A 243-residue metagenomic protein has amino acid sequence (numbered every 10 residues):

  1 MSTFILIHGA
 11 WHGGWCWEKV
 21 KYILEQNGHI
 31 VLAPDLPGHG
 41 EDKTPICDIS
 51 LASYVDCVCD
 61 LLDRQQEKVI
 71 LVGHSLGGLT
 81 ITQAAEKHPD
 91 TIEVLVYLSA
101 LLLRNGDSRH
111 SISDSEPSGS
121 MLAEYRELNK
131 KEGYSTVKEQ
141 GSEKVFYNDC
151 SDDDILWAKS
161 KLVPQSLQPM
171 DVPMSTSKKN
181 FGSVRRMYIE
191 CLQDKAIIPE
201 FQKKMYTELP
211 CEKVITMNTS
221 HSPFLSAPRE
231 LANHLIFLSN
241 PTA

Functional and structural regions predicted by a protein language model:
S2-E41, E67-V69: Conserved HGGG/HGGXW glycine-rich cap/lid loop of the alpha/beta-hydrolase fold
I30, L36-V72, E86-K87, H110-S115: Active-site loop/oxyanion-hole signature of alpha/beta-hydrolase fold enzymes
L36-G38, A100, T219: Active-site loop/turn elements of alpha/beta-hydrolase fold enzymes, especially the short glycine-/histidine-rich
G73-G77, I81: Gly/Ala-rich beta-loop-alpha elbow adjacent to hydrolase catalytic centers
E86-K131, K138-E139, P169-M170, S175: Flexible "cap/lid" loop of the alpha/beta hydrolase fold
K131-N180: Conserved alpha/beta-hydrolase catalytic His-Asp/Glu region
S160-F224, P228-R229, N233: Conserved serine/cysteine hydrolase catalytic core
